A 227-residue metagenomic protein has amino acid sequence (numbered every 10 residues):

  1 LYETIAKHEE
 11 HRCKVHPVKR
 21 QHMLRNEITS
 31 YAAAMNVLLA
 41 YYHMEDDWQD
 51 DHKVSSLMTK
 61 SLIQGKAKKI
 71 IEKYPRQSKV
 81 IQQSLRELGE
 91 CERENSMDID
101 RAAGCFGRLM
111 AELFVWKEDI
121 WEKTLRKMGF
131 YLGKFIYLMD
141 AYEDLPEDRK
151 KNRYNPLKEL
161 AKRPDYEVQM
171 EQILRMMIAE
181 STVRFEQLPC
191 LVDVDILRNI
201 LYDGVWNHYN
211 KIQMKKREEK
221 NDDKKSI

Functional and structural regions predicted by a protein language model:
L1-K127, K134, L138-R175, V183-I196 (+3 more regions): Acidic catalytic motifs of isoprenoid enzymes
I178: Active-site catalytic loop in hydrolytic enzyme cores
